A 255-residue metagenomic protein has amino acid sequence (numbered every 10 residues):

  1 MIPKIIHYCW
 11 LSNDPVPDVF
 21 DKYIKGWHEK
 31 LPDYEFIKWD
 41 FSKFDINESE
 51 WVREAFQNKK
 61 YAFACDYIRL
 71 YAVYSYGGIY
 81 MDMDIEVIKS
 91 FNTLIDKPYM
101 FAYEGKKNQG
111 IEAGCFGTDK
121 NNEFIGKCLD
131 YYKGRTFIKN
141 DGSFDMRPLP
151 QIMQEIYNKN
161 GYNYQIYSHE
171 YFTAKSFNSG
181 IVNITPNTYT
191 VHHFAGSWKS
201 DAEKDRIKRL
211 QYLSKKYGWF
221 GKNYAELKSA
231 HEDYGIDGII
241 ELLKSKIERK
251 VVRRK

Functional and structural regions predicted by a protein language model:
M1-C65, M83-K255: Glycosyltransferase-associated regions of secretory-pathway enzymes, highlighting luminal stem/catalytic domains
Y67-G78: Small-residue hinge/turn detector
